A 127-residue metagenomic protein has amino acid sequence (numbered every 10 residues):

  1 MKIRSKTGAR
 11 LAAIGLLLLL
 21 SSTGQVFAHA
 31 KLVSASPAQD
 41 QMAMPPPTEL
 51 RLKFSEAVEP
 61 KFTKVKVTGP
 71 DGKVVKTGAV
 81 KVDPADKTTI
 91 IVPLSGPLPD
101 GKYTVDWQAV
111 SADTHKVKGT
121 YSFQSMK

Functional and structural regions predicted by a protein language model:
K2-A13: Bacterial N-terminal signal peptides that target proteins for export
A12-S22: Bacterial N-terminal signal peptides
T23-A28: Sec/Tat signal peptide C-region and signal peptidase I cleavage site
Q41-P46: Short, solvent-exposed loop/linker segments at the N-terminal edge of repeated beta-sheet extracellular domains
E49-E56, T114-K127: Extended, polar beta-sheet/loop recognition surfaces of beta-rich domains that mediate binding to diverse ligands
R51-L52, E56-G78: Short, surface-exposed alpha-helix to beta-strand junction/turn motifs within ectodomains of secreted and cell-envelope
A85-V92: Aromatic sugar-binding surface patches on proteins that engage polysaccharides or sugar-phosphate polymers
S95, P99, D106-S122: Short, exposed beta-strand-loop hairpins at the edges of beta-sheets in extracellular/periplasmic proteins
